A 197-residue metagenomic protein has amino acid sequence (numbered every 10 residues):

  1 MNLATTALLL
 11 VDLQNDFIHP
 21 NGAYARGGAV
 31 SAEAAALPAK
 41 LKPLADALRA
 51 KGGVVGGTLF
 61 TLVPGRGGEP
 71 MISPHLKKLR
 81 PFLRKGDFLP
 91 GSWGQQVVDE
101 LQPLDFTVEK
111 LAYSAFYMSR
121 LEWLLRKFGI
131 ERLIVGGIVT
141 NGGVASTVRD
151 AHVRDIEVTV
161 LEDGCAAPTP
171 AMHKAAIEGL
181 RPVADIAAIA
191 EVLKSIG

Functional and structural regions predicted by a protein language model:
M1-A7, F17, K42-K51, G68-G197: Active-site-adjacent betaalpha module
A4-T6, G22-L48, G53-V55, F60: A short alpha/beta connector and helix-capping loop motif
L9-L13: N-terminal nucleotide-binding beta1-loop-alpha1 segment
N15-F17, V63-P64: Feature marks short, surface-exposed loop/turn motifs that line or immediately flank catalytic pockets and channel
G56-S73: A basic- and aromatic-enriched beta-loop-alpha substructure that forms the phosphate/nucleotide- and DNA/RNA-contacting
